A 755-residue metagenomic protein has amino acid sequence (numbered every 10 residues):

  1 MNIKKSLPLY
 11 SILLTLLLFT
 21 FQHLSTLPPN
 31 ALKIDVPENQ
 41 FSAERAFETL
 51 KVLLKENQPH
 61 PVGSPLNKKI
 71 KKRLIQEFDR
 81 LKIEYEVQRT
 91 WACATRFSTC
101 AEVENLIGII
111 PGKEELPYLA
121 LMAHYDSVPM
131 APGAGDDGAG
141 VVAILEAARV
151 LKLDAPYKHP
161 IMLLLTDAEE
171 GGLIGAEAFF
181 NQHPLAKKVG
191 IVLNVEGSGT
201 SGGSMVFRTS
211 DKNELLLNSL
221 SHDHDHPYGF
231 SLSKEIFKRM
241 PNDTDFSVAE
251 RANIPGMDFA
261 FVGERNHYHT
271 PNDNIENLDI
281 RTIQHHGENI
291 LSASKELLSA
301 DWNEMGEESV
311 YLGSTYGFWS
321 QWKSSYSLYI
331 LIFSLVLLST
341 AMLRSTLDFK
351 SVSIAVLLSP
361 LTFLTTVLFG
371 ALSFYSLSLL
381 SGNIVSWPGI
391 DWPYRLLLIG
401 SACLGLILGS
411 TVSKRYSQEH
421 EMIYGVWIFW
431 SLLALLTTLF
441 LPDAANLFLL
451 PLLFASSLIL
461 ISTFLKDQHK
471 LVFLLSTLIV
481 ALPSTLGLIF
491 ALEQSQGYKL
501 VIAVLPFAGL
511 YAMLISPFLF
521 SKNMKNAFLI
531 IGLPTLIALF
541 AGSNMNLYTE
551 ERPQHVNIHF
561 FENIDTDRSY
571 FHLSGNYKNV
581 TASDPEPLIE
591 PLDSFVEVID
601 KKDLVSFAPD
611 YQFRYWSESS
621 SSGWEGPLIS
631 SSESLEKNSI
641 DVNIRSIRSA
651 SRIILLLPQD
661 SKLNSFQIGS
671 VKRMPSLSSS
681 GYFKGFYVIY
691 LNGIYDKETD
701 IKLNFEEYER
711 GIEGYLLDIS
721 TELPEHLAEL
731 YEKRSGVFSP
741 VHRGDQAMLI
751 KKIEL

Functional and structural regions predicted by a protein language model:
M1-L9: N-terminal membrane topogenic signal
P8-H23, I530-A541: Hydrophobic membrane-insertion alpha-helices, especially the h-region of bacterial N-terminal signal peptides
S25-F41, Y548-N557: Ser/Thr/Pro/Gly-rich low-complexity linker/stalk segments immediately outside membranes or between
P29-Q321, G681-V688, N692-E706: Soluble extramembrane regions of membrane proteins in the secretory/endomembrane system
A46, N67, K71, N213 (+9 more regions): Generic structural signal for well-ordered, non-membrane alpha-helical segments in soluble metabolic enzymes
K68, K72-I109, Y118, V141-V142 (+2 more regions): Extracytosolic and intramembrane catalytic regions of membrane-associated proteins in envelope/secretory systems
G313-F333, P388-R395: Juxtamembrane/start-of-transmembrane alpha-helix segments at the extracytoplasmic/lumenal side of membrane anchors
L337-A608, Q612: Alpha-helical transmembrane segments of integral membrane proteins
